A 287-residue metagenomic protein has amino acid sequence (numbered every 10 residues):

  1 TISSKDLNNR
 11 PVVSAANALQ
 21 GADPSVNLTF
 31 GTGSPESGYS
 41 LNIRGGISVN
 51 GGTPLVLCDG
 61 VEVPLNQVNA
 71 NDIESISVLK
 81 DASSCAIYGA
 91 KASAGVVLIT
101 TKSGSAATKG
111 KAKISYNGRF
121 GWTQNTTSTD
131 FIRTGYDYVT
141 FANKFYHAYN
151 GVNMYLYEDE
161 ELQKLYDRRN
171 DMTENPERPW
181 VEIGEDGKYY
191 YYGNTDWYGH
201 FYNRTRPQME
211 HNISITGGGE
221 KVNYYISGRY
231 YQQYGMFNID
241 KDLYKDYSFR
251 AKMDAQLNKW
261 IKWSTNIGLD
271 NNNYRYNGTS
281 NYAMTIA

Functional and structural regions predicted by a protein language model:
T1-R250, L257-S264: Short, small/polar-rich motifs associated with maturation and membrane association, primarily at protein termini
E182, G187-K188, G193, D270 (+1 more regions): Acidic/polar loop-and-plug regions of large Gram-negative outer-membrane beta-barrel proteins
N266-G268: Helix-rich alpha-solenoid scaffolding regions
